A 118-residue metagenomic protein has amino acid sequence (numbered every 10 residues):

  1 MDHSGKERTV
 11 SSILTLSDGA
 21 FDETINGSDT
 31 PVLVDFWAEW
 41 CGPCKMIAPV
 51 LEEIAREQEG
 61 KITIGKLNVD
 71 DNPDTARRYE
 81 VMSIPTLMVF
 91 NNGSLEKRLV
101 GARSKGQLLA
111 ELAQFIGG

Functional and structural regions predicted by a protein language model:
M1-L14, A113, G117-G118: N-terminal targeting signals for export/organelle localization
I13-V32, P73: A short beta-strand-turn-helix
D29-P31, A48-L67: Conserved helix-turn-beta segment immediately C-terminal to the redox Cys motif in thioredoxin-like folds
D29-T30, F36-W40, S83: Short pre-active-site segment immediately N-terminal to redox-active cysteine/selenocysteine motifs in thiol-based
V32, Y79-M88: Structural micro-motif
F36-V50: Conserved redox-active cysteine motifs that mediate thiol-disulfide chemistry, especially di-cysteine Cys-X(1-2)-Cys
V69-A76: Structural microenvironment flanking redox-active thiols in thiol-disulfide oxidoreductases
V89-G118: Non-catalytic, surface beta->alpha helical segment in thiol-disulfide oxidoreductase systems
